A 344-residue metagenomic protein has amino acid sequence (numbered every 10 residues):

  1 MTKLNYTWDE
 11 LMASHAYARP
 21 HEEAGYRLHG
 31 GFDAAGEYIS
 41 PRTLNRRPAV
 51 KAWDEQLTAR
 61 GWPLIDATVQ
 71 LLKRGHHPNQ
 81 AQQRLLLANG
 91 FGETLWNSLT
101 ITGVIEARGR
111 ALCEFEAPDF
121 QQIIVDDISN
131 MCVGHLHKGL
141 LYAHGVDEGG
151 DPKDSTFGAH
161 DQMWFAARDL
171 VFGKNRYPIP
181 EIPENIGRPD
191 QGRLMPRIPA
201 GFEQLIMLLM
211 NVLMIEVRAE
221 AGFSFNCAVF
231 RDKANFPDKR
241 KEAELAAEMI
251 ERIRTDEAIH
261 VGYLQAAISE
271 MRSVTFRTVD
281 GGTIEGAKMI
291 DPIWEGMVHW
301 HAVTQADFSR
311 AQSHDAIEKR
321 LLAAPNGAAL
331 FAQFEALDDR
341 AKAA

Functional and structural regions predicted by a protein language model:
M1-A344: Non-heme di-metal
